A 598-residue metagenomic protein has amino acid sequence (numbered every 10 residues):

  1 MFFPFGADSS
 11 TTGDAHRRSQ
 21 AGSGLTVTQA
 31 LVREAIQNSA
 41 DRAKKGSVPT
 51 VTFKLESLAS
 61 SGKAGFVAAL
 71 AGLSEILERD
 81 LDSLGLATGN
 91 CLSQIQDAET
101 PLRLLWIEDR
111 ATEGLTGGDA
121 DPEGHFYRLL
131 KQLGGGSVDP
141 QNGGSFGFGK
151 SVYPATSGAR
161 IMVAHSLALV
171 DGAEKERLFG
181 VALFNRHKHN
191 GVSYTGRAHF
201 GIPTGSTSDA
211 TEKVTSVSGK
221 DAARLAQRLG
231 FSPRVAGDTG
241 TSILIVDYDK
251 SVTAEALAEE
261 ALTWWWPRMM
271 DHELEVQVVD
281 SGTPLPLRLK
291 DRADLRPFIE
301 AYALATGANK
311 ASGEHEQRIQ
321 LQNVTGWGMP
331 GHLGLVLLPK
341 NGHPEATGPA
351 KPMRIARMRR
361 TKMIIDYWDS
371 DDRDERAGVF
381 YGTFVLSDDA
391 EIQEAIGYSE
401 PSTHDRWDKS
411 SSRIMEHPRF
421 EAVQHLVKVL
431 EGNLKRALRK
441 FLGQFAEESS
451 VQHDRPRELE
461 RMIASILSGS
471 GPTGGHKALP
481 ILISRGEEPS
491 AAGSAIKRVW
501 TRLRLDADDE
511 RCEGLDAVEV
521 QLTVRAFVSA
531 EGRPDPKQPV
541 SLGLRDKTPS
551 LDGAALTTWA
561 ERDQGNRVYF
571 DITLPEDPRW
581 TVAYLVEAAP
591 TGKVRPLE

Functional and structural regions predicted by a protein language model:
M1-D14, L104, A120-G134, T211-D221 (+1 more regions): Active-site-adjacent bridging/hinge elements
M1-S10, V252-T253, L257, L287-K290 (+2 more regions): Charged regulatory segments coupled to nucleotide-binding catalytic modules in large multidomain enzymes
M1-W106, T116-G124, T557: Bergerat-fold GHKL ATPase/HATPase_c domain
D41, L55-A59, W106-G114, V152-S157 (+4 more regions): Short, flexible loop/turn elements at secondary-structure junctions
G46-E56, G62-A68, M162-V217: Flexible phosphate/Mg2+-sensing switch loops adjacent to catalytic phosphate-binding sites
S57-S61, D271-N309: Short, conserved secondary-structure transition motifs
L81-A173, L178, L183-H199: Flexible ATP-lid and adjacent glycine-rich G1/G2 motifs of the Bergerat
G191-D280: ATP-binding catalytic core of ATPases
